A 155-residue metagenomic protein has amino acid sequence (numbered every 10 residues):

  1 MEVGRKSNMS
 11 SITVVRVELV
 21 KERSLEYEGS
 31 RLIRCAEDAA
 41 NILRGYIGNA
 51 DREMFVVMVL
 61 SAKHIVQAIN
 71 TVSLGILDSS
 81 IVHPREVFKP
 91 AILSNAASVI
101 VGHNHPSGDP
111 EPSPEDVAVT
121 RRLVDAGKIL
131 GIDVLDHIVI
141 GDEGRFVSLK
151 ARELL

Functional and structural regions predicted by a protein language model:
M1-K21, G29, D38-N41, K63 (+2 more regions): Active-site-proximal loop/helix of nucleotide/amide-processing enzymes and allied scaffolds
E26: Short glycine/proline- and acidic residue-enriched helix-loop micro-motifs that form flexible lids or anion-recognition
I33-A62: Short, contiguous, helix-prone interaction/anchoring segments in small proteins
Q67: Glycine-rich phosphate/pyrophosphate-binding loop shared by adenosine-nucleotide-utilizing enzymes
